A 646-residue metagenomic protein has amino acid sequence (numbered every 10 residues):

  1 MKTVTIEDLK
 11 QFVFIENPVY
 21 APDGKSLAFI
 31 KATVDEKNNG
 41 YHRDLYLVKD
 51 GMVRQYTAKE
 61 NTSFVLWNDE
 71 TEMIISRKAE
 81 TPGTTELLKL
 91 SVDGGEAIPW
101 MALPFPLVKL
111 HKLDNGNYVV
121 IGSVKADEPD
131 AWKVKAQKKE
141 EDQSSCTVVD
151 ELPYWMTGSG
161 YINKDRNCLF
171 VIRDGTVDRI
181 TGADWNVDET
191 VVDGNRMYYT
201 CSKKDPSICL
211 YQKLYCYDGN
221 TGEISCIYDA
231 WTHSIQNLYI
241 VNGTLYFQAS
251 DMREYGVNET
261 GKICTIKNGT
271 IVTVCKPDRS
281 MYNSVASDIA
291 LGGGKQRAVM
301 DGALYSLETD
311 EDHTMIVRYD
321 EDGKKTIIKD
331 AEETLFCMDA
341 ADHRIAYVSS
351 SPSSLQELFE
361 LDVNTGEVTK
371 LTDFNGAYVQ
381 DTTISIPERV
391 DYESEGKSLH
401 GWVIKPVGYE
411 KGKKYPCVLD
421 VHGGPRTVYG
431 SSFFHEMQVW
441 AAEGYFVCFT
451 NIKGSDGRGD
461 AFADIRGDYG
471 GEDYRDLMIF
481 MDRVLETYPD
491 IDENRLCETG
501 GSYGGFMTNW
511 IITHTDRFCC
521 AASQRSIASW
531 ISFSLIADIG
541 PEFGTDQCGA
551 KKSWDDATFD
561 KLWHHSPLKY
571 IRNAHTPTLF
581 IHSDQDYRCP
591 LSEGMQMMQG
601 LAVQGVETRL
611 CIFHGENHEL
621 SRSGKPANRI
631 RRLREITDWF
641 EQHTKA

Functional and structural regions predicted by a protein language model:
V4-K10, V53-Y56, E96-M101, V177-T181 (+4 more regions): A short beta-strand motif characteristic of beta-propeller blades
F12-L27, K59-S76, A102-Y118, M156-G160 (+9 more regions): Conserved beta-propeller blade repeats
K37-H42, E80-T85, G160-R166, P206-Q212 (+3 more regions): Short, solvent-exposed loop/turn segments at conserved positions within beta-propeller repeat blades
R43, V124-F170, K213, G261-C264 (+2 more regions): Predominantly five- to eight-bladed beta-propeller fold
D44-Y46, E86-L88, C168-F170, K213-Y215 (+3 more regions): A short loop-to-beta-strand structural motif that recurs across blades of beta-propeller domains
K49-G51, S91-G95, R173-T176, D218-G222 (+3 more regions): Short loop/turn segments that connect beta-strands within beta-propeller blades
F374-N494, G501: Cap/lid segment of the alpha/beta-hydrolase catalytic domain
I452-A646: Active-site-proximal cap/loop segments of hydrolase catalytic domains
